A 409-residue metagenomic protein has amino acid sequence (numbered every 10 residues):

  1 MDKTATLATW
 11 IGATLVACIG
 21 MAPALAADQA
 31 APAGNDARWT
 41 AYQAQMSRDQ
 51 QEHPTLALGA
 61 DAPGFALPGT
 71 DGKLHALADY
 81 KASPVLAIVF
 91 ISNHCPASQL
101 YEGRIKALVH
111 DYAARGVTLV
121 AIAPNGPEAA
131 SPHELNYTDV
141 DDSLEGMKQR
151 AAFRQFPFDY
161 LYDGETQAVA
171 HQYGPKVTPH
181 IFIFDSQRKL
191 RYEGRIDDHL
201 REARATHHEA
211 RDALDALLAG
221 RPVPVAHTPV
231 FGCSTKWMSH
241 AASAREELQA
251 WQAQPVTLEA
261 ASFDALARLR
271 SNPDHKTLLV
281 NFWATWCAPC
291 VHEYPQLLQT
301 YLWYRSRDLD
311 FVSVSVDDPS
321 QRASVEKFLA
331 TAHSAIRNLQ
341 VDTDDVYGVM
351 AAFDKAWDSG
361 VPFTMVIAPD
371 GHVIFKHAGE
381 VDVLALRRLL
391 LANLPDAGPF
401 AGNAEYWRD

Functional and structural regions predicted by a protein language model:
W10-A22: Bacterial N-terminal signal peptides
D28-G64, T206, L217, P222-D264 (+3 more regions): N-proximal helix/coil linker or "cap" segments that precede and/or mark the start of modular domains
F65-L86, T257-L278, L298-Y304, M350: A short beta-strand-turn-helix
P84-L86, I91-H94, K276-L278, W283-W286 (+2 more regions): Short pre-active-site segment immediately N-terminal to redox-active cysteine/selenocysteine motifs in thiol-based
S92-R104, F282-Q299: Conserved redox-active cysteine motifs that mediate thiol-disulfide chemistry, especially di-cysteine Cys-X(1-2)-Cys
G116-D141, F156-T166, D308-R322, S334-V346: Thiol-based oxidoreductase modules, predominantly thioredoxin-like and allied folds used for disulfide exchange
V140-T178, F182-I183, L190-R191, F328-V361: Short, internal strand/loop/helix patches that form the active-site neighborhood or redox-interaction surface
D185-L258, V361-D409: Thiol-/selenol-based redox modules, centered on thioredoxin-like and closely related oxidoreductase domains
